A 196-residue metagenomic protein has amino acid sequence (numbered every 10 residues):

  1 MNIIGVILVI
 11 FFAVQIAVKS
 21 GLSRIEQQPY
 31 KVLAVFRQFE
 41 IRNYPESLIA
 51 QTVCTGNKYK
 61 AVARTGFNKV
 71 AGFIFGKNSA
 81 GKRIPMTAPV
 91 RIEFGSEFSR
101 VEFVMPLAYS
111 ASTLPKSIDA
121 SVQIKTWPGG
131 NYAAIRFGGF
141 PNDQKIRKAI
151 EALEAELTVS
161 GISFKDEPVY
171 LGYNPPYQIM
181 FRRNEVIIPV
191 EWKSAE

Functional and structural regions predicted by a protein language model:
M1-E196: A solvent-exposed interaction/effector surface
